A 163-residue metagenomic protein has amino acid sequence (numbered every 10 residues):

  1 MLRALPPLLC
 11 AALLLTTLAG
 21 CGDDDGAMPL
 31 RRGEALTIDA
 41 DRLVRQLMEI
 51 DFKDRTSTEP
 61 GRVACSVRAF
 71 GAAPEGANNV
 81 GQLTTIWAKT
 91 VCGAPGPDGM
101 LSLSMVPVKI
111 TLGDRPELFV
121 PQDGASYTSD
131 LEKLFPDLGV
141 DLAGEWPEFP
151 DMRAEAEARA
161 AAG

Functional and structural regions predicted by a protein language model:
M1-L8: Bacterial N-terminal signal peptides that target proteins for export
L9-L15: Hydrophobic helical h-region of N-terminal Sec-dependent signal peptides in bacterial secretory/periplasmic proteins
T17-G20: C-terminal motif of bacterial Sec signal peptides marking the signal peptidase cleavage site
G22-D24: Bacterial signal peptide processing site
R31-S66: Short, non-transmembrane alpha-helical segments in secretory-pathway proteins
R68-Q122: Mature extracytoplasmic domains of secretory-pathway proteins
D123-G163: C-terminal partner/receptor-binding element of secreted or periplasmic proteins
